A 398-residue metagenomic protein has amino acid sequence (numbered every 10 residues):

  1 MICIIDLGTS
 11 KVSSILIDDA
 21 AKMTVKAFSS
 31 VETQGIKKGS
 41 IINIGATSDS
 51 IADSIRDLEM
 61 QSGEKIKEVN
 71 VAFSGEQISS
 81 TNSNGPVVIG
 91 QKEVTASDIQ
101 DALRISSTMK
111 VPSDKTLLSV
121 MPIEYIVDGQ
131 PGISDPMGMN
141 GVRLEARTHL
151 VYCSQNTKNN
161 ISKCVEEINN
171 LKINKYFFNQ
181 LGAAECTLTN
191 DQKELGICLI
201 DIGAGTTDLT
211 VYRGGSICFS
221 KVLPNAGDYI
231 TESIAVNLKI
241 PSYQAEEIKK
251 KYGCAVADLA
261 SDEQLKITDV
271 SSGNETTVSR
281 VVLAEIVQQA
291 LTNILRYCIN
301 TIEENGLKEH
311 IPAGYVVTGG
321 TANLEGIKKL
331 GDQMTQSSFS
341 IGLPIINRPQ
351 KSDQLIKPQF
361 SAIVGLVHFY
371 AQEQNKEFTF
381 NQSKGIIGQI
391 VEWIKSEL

Functional and structural regions predicted by a protein language model:
M1-K11, I15-L199, S216-C218, G227 (+6 more regions): Nucleotide/phosphate-binding catalytic cleft detector across ATP-hydrolyzing and phosphate-transferring enzymes
D6, T189, D201, N293 (+2 more regions): Extended, folded domain segments that form the structural surfaces/walls around functional sites
V12, A184-E185, I202-T210, L324-E325: Short glycine/serine/threonine-rich phosphate/pyrophosphate-binding segments that cradle anionic phosphate groups
T95, L223-V236, K328, T335-G342: Gly/Ser/Thr-rich active-site loops/lids in small-molecule metabolic enzymes that frequently grip phosphoryl groups
C186, A313-G320: A short beta-alpha structural unit
L195-N237: Glycine-rich phosphate-binding loop of actin/hexokinase-like ATP-binding domains
V317-H368: Nucleotide-binding motor/catalytic cores of P-loop/tubulin-like NTPases across gene-expression machines
